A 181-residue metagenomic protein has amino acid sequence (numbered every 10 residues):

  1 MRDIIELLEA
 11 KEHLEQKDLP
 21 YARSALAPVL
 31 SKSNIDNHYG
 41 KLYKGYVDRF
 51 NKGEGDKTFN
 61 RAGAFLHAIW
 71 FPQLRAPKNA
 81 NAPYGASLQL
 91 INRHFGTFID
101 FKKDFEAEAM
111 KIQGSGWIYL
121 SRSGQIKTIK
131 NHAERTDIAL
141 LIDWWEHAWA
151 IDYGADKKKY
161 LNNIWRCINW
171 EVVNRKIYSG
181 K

Functional and structural regions predicted by a protein language model:
I4, L8-K181: Feature for soluble, non-membrane regions of globular proteins
